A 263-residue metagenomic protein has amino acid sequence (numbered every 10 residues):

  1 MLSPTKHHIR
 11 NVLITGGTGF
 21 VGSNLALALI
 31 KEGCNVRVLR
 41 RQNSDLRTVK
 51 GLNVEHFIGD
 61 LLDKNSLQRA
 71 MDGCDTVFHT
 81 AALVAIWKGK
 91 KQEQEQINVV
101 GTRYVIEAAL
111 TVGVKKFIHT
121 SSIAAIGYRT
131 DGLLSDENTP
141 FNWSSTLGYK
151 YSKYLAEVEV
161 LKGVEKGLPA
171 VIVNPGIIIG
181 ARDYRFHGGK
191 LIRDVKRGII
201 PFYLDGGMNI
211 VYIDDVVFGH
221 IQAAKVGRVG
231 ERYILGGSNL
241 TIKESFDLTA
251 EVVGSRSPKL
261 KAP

Functional and structural regions predicted by a protein language model:
H8, I97-Y149: Conserved Rossmann-fold NAD(P)-dependent oxidoreductase catalytic core, especially the SDR/UDP-sugar
I9-E32: N-terminal Rossmann NAD(P)H-binding glycine-rich loop of SDR-like oxidoreductase domains
S44-K50, V54-V100, A108: NAD(P)H-binding glycine-rich loop region in Rossmannoid oxidoreductase-like domains and their noncatalytic homologs
I86, S122-L133, I178-R185: Conserved catalytic-site region of short-chain dehydrogenase/reductase
Y104, L155, F186-H187, L204-K225 (+1 more regions): Substrate-positioning beta->alpha
D131-I172, I177-I178, I200: Catalytic helix-loop patch of NAD(P)-dependent Rossmann-fold dehydrogenases
P140-S144, R193-V211, D215, G227: A conserved pocket-lining segment of Rossmann-fold NAD(P)-dependent short-chain dehydrogenase/reductase
G219-P263: Mid/C-terminal beta-alpha module of Rossmann-like enzyme folds, strongest in SDR-family dehydrogenases/epimerases
